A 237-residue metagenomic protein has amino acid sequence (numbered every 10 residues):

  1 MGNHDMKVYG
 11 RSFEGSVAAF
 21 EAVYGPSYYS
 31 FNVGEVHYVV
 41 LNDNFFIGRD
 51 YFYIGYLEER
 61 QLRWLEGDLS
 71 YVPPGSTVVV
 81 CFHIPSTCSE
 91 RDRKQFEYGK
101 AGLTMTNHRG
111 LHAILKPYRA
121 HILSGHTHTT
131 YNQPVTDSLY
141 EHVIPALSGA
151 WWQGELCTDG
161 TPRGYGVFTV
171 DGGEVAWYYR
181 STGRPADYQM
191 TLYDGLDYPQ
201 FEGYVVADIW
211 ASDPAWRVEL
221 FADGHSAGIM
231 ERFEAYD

Functional and structural regions predicted by a protein language model:
M1-P74, R93-L123, T129-D171, V175-Y178: Extended active-site neighborhood of metal-dependent phosphoesterases/phosphodiesterases
G2, D43, H83, S212 (+1 more regions): Cofactor-binding loop segments of dinucleotide-utilizing enzymes, especially the Rossmann-like FAD- and NAD(P)+-binding
R91, Y188, I229-E231: Outer-membrane beta-barrel proteins
L139-H225: Binuclear metal-dependent phosphoesterase catalytic core
S226-D237: Solvent-exposed serine/threonine-rich low-complexity stretches and specific carbohydrate-binding patches
